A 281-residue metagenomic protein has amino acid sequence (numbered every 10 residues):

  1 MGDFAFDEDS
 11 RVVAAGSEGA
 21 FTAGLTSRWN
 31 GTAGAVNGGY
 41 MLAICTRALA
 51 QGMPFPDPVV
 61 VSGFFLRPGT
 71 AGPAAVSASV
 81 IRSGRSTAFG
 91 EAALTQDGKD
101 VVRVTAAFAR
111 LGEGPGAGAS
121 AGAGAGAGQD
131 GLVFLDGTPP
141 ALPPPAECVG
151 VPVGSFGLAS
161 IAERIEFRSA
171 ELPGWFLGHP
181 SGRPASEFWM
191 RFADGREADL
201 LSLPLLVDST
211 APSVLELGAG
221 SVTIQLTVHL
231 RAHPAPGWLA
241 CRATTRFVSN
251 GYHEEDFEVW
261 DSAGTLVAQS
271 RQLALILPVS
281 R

Functional and structural regions predicted by a protein language model:
M1-R281: Terminal targeting signals and extreme-terminal segments of soluble enzymes
